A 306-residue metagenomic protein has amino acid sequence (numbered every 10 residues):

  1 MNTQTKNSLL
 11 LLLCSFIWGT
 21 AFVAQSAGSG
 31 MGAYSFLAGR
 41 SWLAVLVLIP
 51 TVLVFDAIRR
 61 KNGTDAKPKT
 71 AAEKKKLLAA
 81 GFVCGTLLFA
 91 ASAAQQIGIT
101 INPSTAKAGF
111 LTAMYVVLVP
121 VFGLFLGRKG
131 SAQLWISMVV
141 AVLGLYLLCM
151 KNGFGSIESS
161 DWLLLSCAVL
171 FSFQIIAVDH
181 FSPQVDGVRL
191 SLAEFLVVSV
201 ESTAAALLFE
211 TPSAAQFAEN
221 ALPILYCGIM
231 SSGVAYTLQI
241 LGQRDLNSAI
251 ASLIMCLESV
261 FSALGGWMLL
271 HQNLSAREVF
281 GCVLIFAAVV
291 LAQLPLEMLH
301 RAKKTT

Functional and structural regions predicted by a protein language model:
M1-G39, L48, T86, A90 (+4 more regions): Glycine-/small-residue-enriched transmembrane alpha-helix faces in small-molecule transporters and effluxers
T5-L10, S35-F55, A79, V83 (+3 more regions): Hydrophobic alpha-helical transmembrane segments of multi-pass integral membrane proteins, especially transporters
S15, G39, A108-M114, V178-S199 (+1 more regions): Helix-helix packing/entry segments at the starts of transmembrane helices
G19, V23, I49, G85 (+9 more regions): Hydrophobic/small/kink-forming positions within alpha-helical transmembrane segments of polytopic membrane proteins
A21, L53-N62, A66-L111, L147 (+1 more regions): Specific transmembrane alpha-helical segments of multi-pass solute transporters/efflux pumps, especially DMT/EamA
S35-L46, Q96-R128, C167, S248-W267: Specific alpha-helical transmembrane segments that line the substrate/conduction pathway and gating interfaces
S41, D56-A57, N220-L222, M230 (+1 more regions): C-terminal-most transmembrane helix of multi-pass membrane proteins
L48, G130-M150, S202, C256 (+2 more regions): Hydrophobic transmembrane alpha-helices of multi-pass small-molecule transport proteins
